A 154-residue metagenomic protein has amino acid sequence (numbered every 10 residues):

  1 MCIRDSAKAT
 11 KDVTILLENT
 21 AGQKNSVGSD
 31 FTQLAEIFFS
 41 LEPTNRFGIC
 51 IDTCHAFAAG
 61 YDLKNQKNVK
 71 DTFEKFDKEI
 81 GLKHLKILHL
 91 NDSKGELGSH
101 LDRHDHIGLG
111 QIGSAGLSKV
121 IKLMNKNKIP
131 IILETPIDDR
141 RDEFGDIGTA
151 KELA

Functional and structural regions predicted by a protein language model:
M1-I3: Short, small-residue-biased leader/transition segments that mark boundaries at the very start of proteins
A7-D105: Acidic/histidine-rich catalytic cores of soluble enzymes
V13, K126-I129: A short helix->loop->beta-strand "cap" motif at the edges of active sites that frequently abuts
K24, S114, R140-F144: Loop/helix-junction capping segments adjacent to catalytic residues or to phosphate/diphosphate-binding pockets
G28, Q66-K67, G110-I112, R141: Conserved phosphate-coordination/catalytic loops
K70-K78, Q111-N125: A short, acidic, amphipathic alpha-helical segment used as a generic capping/interface helix at domain edges
I132-D142: A short, acidic, flexible beta-alpha connecting loop/helix-capping segment that sits on the rim of active
R140-A154: C-terminal helical cap(s) of enzyme catalytic domains, especially alpha/beta-barrels
